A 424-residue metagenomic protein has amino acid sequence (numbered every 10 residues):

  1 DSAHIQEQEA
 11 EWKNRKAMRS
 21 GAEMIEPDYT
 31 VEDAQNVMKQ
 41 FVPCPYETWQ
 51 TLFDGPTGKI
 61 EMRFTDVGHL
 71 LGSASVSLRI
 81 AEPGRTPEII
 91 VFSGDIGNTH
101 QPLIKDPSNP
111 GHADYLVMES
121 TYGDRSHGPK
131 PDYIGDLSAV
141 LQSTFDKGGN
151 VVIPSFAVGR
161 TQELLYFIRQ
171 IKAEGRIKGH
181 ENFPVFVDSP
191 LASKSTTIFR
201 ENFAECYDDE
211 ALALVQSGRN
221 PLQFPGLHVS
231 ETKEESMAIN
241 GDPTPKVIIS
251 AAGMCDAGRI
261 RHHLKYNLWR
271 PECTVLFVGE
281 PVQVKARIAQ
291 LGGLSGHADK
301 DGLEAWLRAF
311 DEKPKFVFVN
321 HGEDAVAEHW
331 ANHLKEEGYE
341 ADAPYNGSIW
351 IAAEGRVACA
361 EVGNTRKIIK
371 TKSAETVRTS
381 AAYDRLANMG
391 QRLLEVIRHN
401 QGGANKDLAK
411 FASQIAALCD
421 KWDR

Functional and structural regions predicted by a protein language model:
D1-E163, R169-P184, C206-D209: His/Asp/Glu-rich metal-coordinating catalytic cores of metallo-dependent phosphodiesterases/hydrolases acting on
I60-F64, I198-C206, E304-W306, E354-T365: Short, surface-exposed amphipathic charged segments that create phosphate/polyanion-binding patches used for binding
L70, G94-I96, S120-T121, F156-V158 (+5 more regions): Active-site metal-binding loops of divalent metal-dependent hydrolases
I96, P129-I134, P225-E235, G253-D256 (+1 more regions): A general structural motif
V140-G279, D311, V326-E328, N332-E337 (+2 more regions): Hard-cation-handling environments
S143, G347-K410: Charged, amphipathic alpha-helical linkers/stalks
P271, G322-K367: C-terminal, active-site-flanking charged/polar segments
P281-L307: Generic long, charged, amphipathic alpha-helical segments
